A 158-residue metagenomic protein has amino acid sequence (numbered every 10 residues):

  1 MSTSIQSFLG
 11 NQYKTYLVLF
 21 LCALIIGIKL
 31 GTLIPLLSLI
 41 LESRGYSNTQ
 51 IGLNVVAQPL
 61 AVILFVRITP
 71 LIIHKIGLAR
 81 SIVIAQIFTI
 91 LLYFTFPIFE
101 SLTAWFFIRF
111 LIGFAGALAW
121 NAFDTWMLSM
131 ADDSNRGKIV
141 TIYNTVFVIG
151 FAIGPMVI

Functional and structural regions predicted by a protein language model:
N11-P59: Helix-loop boundary and gating motifs at the non-cytosolic
V55, P59, V140-V148: Small-residue-rich transmembrane alpha-helices and their cytosolic helix-loop interfaces in multi-pass secondary
P59-R67, F151-A152: Residue-level signature of mid-helix packing/kink "hotspots" within the transmembrane helices of 12-pass Major
F65-G77: Helix-to-loop junctions at the C-terminal end of transmembrane segments in multipass secondary transporters
G77, I98-E100: Helix-breaking motifs and short loop linkers at transmembrane-helix boundaries and internal kinks in secondary membrane
R80-F94: Structural signature of the two symmetry-related core transmembrane helices
T103-L111: Paired small-residue
L118-A131: Intracellular juxtamembrane helix-capping segments at the cytosolic ends of symmetry-related transmembrane helices
